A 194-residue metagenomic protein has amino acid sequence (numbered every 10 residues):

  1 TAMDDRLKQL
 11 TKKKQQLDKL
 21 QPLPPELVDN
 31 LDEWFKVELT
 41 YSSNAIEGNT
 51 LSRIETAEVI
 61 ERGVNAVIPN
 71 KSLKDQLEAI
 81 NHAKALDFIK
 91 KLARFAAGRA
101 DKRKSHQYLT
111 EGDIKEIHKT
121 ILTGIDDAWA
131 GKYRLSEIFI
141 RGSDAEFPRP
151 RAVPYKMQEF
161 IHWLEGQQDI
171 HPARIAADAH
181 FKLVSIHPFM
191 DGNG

Functional and structural regions predicted by a protein language model:
T1-N193: FIC/Doc superfamily catalytic core
